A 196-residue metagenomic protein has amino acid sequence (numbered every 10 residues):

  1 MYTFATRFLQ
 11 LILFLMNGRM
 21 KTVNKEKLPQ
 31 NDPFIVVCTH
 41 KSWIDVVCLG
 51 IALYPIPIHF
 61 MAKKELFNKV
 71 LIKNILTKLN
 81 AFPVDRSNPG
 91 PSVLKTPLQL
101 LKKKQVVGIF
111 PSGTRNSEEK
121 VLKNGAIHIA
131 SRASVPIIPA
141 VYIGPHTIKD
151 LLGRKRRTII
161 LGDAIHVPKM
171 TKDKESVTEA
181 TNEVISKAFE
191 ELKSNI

Functional and structural regions predicted by a protein language model:
M1-I35, I44-D45, K73, N80 (+3 more regions): Membrane-anchoring hydrophobic helices of lipid-metabolizing enzymes
L9-Q10, K78-P83, F110-T114: Short, basic, glycine/proline-bearing loop/turn elements
L13, L53, L76, L100 (+1 more regions): A generic structural signal for well-ordered alpha-helical segments
T22, I75-L76, I137, L161: Structural signal for hydrophobic
T22, V36, F60-M61, A81 (+2 more regions): Generic preference for hydrophobic
E26, P89, I143: Residue-level "edge-of-site" marker
Q30-N88: Catalytic core of membrane glycerolipid acyltransferases/transacylases, capturing the structured, soluble-facing
S92-I196: Non-catalytic C-terminal accessory region of glycerolipid acyltransferases and related lyso-lipid remodeling enzymes
